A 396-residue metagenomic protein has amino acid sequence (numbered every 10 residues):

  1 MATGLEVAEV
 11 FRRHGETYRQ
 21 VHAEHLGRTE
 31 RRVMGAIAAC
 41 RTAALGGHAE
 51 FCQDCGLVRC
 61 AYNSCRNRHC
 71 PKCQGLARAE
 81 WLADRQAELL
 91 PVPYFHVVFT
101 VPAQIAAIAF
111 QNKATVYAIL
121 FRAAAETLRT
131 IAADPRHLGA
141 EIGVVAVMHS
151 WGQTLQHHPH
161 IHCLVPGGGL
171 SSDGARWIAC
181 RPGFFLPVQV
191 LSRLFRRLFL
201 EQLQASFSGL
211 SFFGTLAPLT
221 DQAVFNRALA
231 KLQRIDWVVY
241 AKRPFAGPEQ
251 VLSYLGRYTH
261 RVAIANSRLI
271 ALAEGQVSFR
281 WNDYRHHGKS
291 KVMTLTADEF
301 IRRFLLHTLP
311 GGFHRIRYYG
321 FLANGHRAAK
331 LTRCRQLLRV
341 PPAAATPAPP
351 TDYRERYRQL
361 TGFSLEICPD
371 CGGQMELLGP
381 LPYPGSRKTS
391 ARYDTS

Functional and structural regions predicted by a protein language model:
M1-S396: Beta->alpha loop/short-helix hinge microenvironment recognizer with preference for catalytic Tyr/His contexts
